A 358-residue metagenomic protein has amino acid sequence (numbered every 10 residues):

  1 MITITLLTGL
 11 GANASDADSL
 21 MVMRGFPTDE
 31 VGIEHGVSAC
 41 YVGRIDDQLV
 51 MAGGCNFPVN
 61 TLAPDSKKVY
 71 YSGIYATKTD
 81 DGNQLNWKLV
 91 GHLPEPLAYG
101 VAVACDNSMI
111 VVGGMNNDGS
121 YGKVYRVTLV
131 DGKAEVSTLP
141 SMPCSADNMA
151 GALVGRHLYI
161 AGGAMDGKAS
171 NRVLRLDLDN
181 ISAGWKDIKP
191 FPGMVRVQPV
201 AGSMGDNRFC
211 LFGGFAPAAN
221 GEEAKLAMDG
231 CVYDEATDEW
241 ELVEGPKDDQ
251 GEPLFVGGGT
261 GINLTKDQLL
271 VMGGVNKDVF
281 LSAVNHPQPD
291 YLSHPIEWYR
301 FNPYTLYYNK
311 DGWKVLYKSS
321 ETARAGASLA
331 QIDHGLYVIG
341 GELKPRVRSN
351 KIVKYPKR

Functional and structural regions predicted by a protein language model:
M1-A17: Bacterial Sec-dependent N-terminal signal peptides
S15-R358: Kelch-like beta-propeller repeat domains
